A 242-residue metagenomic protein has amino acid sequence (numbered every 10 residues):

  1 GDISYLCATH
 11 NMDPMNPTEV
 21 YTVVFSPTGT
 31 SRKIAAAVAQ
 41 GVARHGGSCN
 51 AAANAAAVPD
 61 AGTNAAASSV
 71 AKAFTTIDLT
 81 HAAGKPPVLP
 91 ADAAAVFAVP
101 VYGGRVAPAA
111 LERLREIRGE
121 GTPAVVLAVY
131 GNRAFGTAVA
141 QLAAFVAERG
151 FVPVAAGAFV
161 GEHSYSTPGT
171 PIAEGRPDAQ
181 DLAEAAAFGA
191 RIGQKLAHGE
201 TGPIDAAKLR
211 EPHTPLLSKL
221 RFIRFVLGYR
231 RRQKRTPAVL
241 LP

Functional and structural regions predicted by a protein language model:
I3-N11: Short, positively charged and aromatic/hydrophobic N-terminal segments
H10-N54, P59-K234: FMN-binding flavodoxin-like domain, especially the glycine-rich phosphate-binding loop
L240-P242: Iron-sulfur cluster-binding cysteine motifs and their immediate structural context in ferredoxin-like electron-transfer
